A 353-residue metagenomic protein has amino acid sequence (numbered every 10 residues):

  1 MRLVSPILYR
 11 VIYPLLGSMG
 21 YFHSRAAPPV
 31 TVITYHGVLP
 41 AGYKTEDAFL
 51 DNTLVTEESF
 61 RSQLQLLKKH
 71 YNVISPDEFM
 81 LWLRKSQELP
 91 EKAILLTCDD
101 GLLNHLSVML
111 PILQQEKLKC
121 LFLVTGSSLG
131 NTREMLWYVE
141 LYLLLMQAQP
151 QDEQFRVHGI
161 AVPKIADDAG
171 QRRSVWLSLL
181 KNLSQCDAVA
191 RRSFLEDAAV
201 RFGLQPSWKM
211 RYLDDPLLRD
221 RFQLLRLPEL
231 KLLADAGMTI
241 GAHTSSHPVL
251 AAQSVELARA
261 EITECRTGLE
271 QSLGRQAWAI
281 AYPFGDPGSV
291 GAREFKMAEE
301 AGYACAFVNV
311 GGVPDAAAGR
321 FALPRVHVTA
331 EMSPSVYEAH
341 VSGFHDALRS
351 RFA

Functional and structural regions predicted by a protein language model:
M1-T97, N104, T132, L136-A148 (+3 more regions): C-terminal active-site subregion of NodB/CE4 polysaccharide deacetylases
R25-A27, T34, E134-A236: Extended, charge-rich helix/loop segments that form flexible, surface "patches" used to engage negatively charged
Q63, M109, R226-E229, E294: Residues within well-ordered alpha-helices
K68, I112-K117, Q147, L225-A242 (+2 more regions): Acidic (Asp/Glu)-rich catalytic clusters
L89, L102, S107, P111-L123 (+3 more regions): CE4/NodB-like, metal-dependent polysaccharide N-deacetylase domain that modifies extracellular/periplasmic N-acetylated
F122-G126, V310: Glycine-rich, histidine-containing beta strand-loop boundary motifs that form or position
